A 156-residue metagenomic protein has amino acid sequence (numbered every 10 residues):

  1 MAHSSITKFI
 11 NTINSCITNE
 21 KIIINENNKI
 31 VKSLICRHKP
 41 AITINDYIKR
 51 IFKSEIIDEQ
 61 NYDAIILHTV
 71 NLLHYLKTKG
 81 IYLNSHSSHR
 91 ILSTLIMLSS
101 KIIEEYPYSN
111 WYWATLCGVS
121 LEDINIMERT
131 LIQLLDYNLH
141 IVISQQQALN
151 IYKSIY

Functional and structural regions predicted by a protein language model:
M1-H86, A114, N125, R129 (+2 more regions): Acidic, Ser/Thr/Pro-rich regulatory low-complexity segments at or just upstream of the first helical elements of major
S88-T94, S99, I103-L121, E128 (+1 more regions): Alpha-helical bundle/repeat cores within regulatory domains of eukaryotic proteins
